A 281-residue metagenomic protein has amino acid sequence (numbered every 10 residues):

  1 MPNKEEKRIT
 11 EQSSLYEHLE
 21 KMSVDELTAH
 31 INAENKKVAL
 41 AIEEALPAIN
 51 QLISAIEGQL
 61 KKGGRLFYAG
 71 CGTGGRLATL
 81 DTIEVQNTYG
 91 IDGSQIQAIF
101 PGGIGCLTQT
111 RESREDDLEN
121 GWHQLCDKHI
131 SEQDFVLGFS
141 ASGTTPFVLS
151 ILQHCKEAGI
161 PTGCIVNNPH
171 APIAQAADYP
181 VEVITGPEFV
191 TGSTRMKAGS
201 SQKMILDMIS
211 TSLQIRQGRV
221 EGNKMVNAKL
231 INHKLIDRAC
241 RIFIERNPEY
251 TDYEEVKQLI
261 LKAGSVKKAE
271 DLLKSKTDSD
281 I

Functional and structural regions predicted by a protein language model:
M1-A41: Cofactor-/ligand-binding subdomain signature composed of acidic, glycine-rich, tryptophan-containing flexible loops
H30-K37, A98-T108, E221, I244: Gly-rich Lys/Arg/Thr-decorated short loops/hinges at beta-loop-alpha junctions or inter-strand turns that position
E34-E44, T110, V136-G138: Short, basic, glycine/proline-bearing loop/turn elements
E44-Q59: A short, well-structured juxtamembrane/interface segment
F67-M204, S210-Q217: Glycine-rich phosphate-binding loops that contact phosphosugars or nucleotide phosphates
T211-N247: Internal, active-site/partner-interface "lid" segment
N232-I281: C-terminal alpha-helical interaction appendages
